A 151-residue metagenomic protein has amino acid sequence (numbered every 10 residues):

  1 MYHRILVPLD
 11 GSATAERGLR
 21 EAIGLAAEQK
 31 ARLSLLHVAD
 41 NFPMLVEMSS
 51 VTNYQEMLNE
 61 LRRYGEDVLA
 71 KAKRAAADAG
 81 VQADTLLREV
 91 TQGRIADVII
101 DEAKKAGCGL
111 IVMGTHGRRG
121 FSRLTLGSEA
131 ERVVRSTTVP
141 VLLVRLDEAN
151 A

Functional and structural regions predicted by a protein language model:
H3-N53, A75-D84: Small/aliphatic-rich secondary-structure junction motif
V38, V90, L146: Active-site loop/turn elements of alpha/beta-hydrolase fold enzymes, especially the short glycine-/histidine-rich
V51-Y54, E102-K104, E129-A130: Short, hinge-like loop/turn segments at secondary-structure boundaries
N53-D67: A short acidic, glycine-rich active-site loop that binds or catalyzes chemistry on phosphate/adenosine moieties
R74-I111, A149-A151: Structural beta-alpha unit
L110-R132, N150-A151: Glycine-rich, Arg-bearing micro-motifs that act as flexible, cationic patches
V141-N150: Short, flexible loop segments at boundaries between secondary-structure elements
